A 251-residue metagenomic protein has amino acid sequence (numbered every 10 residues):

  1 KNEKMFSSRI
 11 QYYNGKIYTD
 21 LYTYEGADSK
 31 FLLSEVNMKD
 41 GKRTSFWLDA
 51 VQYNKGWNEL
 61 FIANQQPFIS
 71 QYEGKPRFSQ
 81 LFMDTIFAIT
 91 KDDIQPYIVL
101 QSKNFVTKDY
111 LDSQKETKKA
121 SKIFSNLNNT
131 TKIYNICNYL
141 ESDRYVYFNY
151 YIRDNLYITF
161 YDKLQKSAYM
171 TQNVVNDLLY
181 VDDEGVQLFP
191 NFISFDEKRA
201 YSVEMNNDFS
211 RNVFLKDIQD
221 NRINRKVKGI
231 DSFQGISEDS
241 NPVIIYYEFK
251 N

Functional and structural regions predicted by a protein language model:
K1-K30, R43-N58: Asp-box/WD-like beta-propeller blade repeats and closely related beta-sheet repeat scaffolds
F6-G15, Y22-Y24, N58-Q80, S125-D143 (+2 more regions): Structural signature of eukaryotic scaffold interfaces centered on beta-propeller domains
T19-L21, F78, F148, S202: Residue position within the beta-strands of beta-propeller blades
E25-E35, F82-I89, I152-Y161, D208-R222 (+1 more regions): Structural motif
V36-Q95: Loop-centered beta-sheet repeat module
Y53-G56, P96-T130, K163-E197, F209-R211 (+1 more regions): Conserved blade-ending motifs and adjacent loop-strand segments that build the rim/top face of beta-propeller domains
P96-E116, D217-N251: Predominantly five- to eight-bladed beta-propeller fold
N135-G185: C-terminal structural cap/anchor segments
